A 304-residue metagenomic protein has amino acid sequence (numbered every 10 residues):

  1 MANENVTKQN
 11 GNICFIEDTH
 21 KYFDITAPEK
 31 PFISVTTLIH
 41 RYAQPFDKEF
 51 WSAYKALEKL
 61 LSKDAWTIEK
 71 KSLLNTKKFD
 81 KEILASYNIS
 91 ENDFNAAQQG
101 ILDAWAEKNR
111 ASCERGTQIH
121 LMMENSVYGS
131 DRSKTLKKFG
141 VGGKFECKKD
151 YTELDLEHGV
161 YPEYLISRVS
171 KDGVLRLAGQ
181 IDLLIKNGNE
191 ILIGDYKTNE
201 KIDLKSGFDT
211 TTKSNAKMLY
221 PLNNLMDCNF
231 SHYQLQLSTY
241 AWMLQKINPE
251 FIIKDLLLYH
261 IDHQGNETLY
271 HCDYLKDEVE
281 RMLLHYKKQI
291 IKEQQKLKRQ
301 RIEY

Functional and structural regions predicted by a protein language model:
M1-Q118, Y304: Charged, glycine-rich intrinsically disordered N-terminal tails and low-complexity linkers that flank
E4, G100-L222: Catalytic cores of nuclease domains that cleave nucleic-acid phosphodiester backbones
E29-K30, K63-K71, R168-R176, P249-F251 (+3 more regions): Intrinsically disordered, low-complexity coil segments
S52-A56, L60, K213-N215, Q289-I291: Short, surface-exposed secondary-structure junctions/capping segments
D93-A104, L219-Y233: Glycine-rich, flexible loop segments associated with nucleotide phosphate handling
K217-L219, M226-Y304: Metal-dependent nuclease catalytic regions and adjoining charged, substrate-binding loops involved in nucleic-acid end
